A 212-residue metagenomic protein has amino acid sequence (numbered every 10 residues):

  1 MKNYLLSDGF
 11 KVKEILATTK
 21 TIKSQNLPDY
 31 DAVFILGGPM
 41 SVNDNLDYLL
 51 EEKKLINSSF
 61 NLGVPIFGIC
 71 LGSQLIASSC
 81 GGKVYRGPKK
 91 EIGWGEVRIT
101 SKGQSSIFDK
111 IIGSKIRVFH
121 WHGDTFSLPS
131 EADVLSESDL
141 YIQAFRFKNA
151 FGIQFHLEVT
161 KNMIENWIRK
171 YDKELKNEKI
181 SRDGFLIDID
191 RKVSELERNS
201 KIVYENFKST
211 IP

Functional and structural regions predicted by a protein language model:
M1-V64, K176-P212: N-terminal beta1-alpha1 cap of cysteine-dependent amidohydrolase-like domains
K2-N3, N45-Y48, C80-G81, E131-A132 (+1 more regions): Short amphipathic alpha-helical segments
G38-P39, S73, G123, L157: Active-site metal-binding loops of divalent metal-dependent hydrolases
S59-K83: Catalytic nucleophile loop
C80-N162: Pocket-forming structural segment of enzyme catalytic cores
T160-I180: A hydrophobic, small-residue-rich beta->alpha segment in the mid-to-C-terminal subdomain of diverse proteins
